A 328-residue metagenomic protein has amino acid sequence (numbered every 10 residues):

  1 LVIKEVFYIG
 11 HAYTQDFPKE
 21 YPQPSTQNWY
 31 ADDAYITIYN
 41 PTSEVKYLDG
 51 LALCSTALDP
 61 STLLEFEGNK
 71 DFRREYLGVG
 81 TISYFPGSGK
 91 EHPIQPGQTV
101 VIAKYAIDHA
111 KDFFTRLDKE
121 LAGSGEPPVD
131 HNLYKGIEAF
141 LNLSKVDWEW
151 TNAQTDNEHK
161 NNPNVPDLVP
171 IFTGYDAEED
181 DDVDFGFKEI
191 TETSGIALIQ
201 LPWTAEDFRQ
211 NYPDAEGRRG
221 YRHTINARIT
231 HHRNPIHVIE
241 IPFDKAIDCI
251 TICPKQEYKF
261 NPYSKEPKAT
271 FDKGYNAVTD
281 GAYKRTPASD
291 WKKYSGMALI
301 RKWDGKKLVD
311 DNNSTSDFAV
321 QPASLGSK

Functional and structural regions predicted by a protein language model:
L1-K46, L51-L53, L58-Q95, V100-K328: Intrinsically disordered, low-complexity linkers and terminal tails enriched in Ser/Thr/Pro/Gly with interspersed basic
